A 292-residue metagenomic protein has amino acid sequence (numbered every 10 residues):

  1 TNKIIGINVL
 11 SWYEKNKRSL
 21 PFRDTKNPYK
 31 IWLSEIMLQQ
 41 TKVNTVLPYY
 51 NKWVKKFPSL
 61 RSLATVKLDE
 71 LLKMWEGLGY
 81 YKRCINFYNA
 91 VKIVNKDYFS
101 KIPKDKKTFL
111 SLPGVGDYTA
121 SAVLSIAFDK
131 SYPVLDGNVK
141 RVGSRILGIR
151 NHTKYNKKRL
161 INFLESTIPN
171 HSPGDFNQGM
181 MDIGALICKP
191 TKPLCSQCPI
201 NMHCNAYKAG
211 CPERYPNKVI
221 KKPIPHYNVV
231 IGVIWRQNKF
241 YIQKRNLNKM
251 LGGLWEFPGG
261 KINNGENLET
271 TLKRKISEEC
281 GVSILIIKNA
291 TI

Functional and structural regions predicted by a protein language model:
T1-L194, I200-A209, G281-S283: Catalytic cores of DNA base-excision repair glycosylases
S19-P21, I242, I286-T291: A short linear hydrophobic-aromatic micro-motif
D24, L33-E35, R236, K244 (+1 more regions): Pocket-edge structural micro-motifs
Y81, Y118, L186, L254-W255 (+2 more regions): Gly/Ser/Thr-rich beta-alpha loop segments that engage phosphate groups in nucleotides
N201, P212-E256, L285: N-terminal strand-loop-strand
C204-N205, L247-K249, I262-N263: Short, catalytically relevant binding-site loops at active-site mouths
I220-K221, A290-I292: Short, solvent-exposed loop/turn elements at beta->coil junctions and helix N-caps that rim active or binding pockets
F257-T291: The catalytic Nudix box helix
